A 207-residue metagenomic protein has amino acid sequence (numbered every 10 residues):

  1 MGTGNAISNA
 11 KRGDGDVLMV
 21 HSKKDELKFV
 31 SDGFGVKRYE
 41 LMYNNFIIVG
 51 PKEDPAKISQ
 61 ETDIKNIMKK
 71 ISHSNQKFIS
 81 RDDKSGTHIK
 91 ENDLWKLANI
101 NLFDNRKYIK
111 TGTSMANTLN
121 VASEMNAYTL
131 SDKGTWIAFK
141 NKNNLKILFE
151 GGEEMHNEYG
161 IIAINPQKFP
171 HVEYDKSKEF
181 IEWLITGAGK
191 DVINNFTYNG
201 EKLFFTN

Functional and structural regions predicted by a protein language model:
M1-G35: Early extracytoplasmic/lumenal segment of secretory-pathway proteins
K11-D14, S22-K23, V30, P51 (+1 more regions): Exported/periplasmic ABC-transporter solute-binding proteins
D16-V17, K37-I48: Short, glycine-/small- and polar/acidic-enriched structural segments that line small-molecule recognition paths
G35-V36, K146: Glycine-rich, phosphate-binding/catalytic loops in enzymes
